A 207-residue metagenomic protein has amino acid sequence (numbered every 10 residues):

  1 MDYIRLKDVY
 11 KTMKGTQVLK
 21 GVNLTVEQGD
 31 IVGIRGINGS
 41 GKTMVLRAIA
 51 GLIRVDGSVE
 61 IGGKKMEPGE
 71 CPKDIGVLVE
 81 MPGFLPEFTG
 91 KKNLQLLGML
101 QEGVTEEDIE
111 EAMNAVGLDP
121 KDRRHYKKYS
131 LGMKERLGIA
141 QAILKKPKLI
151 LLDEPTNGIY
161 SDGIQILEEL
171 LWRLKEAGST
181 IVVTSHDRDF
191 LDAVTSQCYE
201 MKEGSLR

Functional and structural regions predicted by a protein language model:
R35-I37: The feature captures the beta-strand-to-loop junction immediately N-terminal to the Walker
G57-C71: Conserved ABC transporter NBD signature motif
Q95, E106-D122: Conserved ABC ATPase "signature" region
I150-E154: Catalytic Walker B motif of ABC-type/P-loop ATPase nucleotide-binding domains
S185-H186: H-loop/switch region of ABC-family ATPase nucleotide-binding domains
